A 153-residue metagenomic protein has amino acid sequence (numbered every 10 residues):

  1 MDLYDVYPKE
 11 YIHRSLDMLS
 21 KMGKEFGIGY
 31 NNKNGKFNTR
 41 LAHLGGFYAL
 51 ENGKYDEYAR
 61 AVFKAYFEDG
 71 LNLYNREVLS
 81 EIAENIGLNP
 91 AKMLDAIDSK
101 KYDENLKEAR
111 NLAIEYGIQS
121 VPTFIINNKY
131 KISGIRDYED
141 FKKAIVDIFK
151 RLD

Functional and structural regions predicted by a protein language model:
M1-Y66: Structural alpha/beta surface segment adjacent to cysteine/selenocysteine redox centers across thiol/disulfide enzymes
F47-E57, A61-D153: C-terminal cap of thioredoxin/glutaredoxin-like
